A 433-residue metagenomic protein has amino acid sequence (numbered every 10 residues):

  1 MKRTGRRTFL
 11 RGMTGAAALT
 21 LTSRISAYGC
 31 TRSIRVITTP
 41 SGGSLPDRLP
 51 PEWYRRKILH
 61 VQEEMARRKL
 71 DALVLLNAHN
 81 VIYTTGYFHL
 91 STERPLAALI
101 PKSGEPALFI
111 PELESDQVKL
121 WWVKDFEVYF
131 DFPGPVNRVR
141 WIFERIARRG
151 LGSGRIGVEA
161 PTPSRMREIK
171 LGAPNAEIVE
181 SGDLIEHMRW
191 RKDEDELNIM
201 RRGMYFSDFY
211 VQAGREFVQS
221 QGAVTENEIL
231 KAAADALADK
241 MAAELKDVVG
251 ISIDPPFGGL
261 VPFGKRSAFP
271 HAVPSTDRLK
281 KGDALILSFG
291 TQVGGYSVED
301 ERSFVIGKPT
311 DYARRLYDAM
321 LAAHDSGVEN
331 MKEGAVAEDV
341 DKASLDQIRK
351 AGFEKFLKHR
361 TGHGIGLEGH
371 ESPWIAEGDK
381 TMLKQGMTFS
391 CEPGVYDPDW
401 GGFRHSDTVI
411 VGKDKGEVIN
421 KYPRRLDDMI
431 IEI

Functional and structural regions predicted by a protein language model:
K2-I433: Active-site neighborhoods and metal-handling regions in enzymes and metal-associated proteins
